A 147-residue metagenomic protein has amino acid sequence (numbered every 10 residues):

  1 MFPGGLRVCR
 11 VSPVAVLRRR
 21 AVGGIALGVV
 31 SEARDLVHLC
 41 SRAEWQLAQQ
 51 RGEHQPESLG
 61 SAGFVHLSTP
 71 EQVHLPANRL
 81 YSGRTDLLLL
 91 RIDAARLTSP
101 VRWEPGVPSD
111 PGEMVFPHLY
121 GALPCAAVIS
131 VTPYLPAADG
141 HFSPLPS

Functional and structural regions predicted by a protein language model:
A15-V16, H74: Amphipathic, positively biased hydrophobic alpha-helical segments used for protein targeting and membrane insertion
G28-S147: Conserved, structured core segments of small domains
